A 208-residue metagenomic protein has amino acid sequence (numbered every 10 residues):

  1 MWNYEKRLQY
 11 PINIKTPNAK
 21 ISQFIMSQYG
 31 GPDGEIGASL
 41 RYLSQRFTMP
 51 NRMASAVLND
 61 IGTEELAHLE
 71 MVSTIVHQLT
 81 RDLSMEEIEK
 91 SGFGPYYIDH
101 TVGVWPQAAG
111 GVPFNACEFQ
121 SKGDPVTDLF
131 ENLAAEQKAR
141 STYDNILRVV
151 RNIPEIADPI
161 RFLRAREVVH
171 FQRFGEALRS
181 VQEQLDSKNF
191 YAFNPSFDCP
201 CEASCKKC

Functional and structural regions predicted by a protein language model:
M1-C208: Non-heme di-metal
